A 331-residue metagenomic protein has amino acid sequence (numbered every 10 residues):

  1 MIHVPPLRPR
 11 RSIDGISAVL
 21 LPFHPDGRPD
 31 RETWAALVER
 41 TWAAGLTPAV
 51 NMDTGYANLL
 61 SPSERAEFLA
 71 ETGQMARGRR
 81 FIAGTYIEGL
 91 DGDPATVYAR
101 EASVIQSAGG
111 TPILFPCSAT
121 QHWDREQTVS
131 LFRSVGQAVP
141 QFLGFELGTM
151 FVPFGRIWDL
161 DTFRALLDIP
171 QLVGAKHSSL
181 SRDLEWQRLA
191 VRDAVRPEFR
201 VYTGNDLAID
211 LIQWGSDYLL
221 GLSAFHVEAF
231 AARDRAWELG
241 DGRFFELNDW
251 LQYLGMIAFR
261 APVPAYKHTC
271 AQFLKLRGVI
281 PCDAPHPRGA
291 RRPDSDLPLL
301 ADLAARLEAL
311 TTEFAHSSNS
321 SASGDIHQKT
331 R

Functional and structural regions predicted by a protein language model:
I2-I157, A290-R292: Active-site beta->alpha loop and helix N-cap motifs at the rims of alpha/beta catalytic domains
H3-V4, S17-L21, S216-D217, S223 (+1 more regions): C-terminal alpha-helical cap/extension of soluble enzyme domains
L37, F68, L166, F244-L247 (+1 more regions): A structural signal for short hydrophobic/aromatic patches embedded in well-ordered alpha helices
M52, L59, A83, P153 (+5 more regions): Residue-level signal for alpha-helical context at structural boundaries
E67, E71-M75, V104, A108 (+6 more regions): Alpha-helical structural signal in soluble globular domains
L143, L147-V263: Catalytic alpha/beta core domains of metabolic enzymes, predominantly
